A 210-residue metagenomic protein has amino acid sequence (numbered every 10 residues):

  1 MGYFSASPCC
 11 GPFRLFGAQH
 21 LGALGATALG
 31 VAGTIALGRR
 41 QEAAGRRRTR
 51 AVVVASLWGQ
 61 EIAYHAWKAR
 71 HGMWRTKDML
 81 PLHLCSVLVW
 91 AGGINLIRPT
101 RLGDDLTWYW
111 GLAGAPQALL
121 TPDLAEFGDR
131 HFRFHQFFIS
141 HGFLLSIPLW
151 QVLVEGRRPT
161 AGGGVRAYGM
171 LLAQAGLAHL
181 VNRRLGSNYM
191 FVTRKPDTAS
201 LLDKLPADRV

Functional and structural regions predicted by a protein language model:
M1-R47: N-terminal topogenic module of multi-pass integral membrane proteins
P8-A28, V165-A173, L185-V210: Membrane-interface transmembrane-helix boundary segments in multi-pass integral membrane proteins
A23-T34, S86-I97, G142-L153: Hydrophobic cores of alpha-helical transmembrane segments in multi-pass inner/ER membrane proteins, independent
R39-T49, R98-L102, E155-G164: Membrane-interface helix-boundary motifs at transmembrane edges
A43-L96: A glycine-rich, hydrophobic loop/mini-helix early in the fold
S56-A66, G111-P122, L171-L180: Aromatic-anchored segments of alpha-helical transmembrane domains
A69-T76, I97-L102, D123-H135: Membrane-interface helix caps and helix-loop-helix hairpins in membrane proteins
L120-A175: A contiguous pocket-lining binding segment that forms or flanks enzyme active sites
